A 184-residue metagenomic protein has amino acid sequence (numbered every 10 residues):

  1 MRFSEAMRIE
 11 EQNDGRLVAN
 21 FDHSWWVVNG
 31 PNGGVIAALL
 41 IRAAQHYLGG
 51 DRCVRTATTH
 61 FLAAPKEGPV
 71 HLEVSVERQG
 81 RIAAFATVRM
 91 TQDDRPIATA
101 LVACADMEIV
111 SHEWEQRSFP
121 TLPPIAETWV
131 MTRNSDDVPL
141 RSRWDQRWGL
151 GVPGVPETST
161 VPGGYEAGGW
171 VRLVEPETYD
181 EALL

Functional and structural regions predicted by a protein language model:
M1-L184: Terminal targeting signals and extreme-terminal segments of soluble enzymes
